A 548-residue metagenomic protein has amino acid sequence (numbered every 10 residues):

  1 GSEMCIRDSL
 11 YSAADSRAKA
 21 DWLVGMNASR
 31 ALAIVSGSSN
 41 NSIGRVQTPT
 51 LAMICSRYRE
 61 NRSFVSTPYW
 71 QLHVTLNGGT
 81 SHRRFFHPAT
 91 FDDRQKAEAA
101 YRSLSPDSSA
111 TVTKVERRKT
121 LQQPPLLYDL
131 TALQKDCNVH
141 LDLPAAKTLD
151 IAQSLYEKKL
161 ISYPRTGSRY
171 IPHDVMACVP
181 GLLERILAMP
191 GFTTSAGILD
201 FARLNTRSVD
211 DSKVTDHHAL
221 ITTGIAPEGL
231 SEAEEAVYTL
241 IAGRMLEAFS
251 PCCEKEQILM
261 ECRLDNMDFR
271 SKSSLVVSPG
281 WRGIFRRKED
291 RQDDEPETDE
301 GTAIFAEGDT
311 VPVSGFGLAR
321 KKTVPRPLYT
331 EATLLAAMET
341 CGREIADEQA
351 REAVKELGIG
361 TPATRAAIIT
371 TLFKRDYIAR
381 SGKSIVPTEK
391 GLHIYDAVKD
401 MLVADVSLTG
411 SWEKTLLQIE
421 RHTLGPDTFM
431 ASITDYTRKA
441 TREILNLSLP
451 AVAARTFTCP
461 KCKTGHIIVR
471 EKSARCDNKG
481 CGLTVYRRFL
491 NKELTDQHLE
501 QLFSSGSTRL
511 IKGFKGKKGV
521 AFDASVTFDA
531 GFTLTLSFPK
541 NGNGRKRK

Functional and structural regions predicted by a protein language model:
S2-E3, R7-R117, V214-P279, G480: Phosphate-backbone binding and catalysis cores of DNA-processing enzymes
S63, A145-A146, G167-K548: Basic, low-complexity terminal or inter-domain segments flanking catalytic cores
D107-Q123, K135, G315-V324: Positively charged, polyanion-binding regions of nucleic-acid-associated proteins
H140-P144: A conserved hydrophobic secondary-structure block that centers on an alpha-helix together with its immediately flanking
K158-P164: Secretory-pathway/luminal and periplasmic proteins that interact with or process carbohydrate-rich
